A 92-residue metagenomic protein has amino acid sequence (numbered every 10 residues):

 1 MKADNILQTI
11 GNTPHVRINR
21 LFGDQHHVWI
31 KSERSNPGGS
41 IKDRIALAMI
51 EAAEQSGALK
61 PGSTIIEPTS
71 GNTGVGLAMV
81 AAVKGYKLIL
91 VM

Functional and structural regions predicted by a protein language model:
M1-M92: PLP-dependent amino-acid enzyme catalytic core
